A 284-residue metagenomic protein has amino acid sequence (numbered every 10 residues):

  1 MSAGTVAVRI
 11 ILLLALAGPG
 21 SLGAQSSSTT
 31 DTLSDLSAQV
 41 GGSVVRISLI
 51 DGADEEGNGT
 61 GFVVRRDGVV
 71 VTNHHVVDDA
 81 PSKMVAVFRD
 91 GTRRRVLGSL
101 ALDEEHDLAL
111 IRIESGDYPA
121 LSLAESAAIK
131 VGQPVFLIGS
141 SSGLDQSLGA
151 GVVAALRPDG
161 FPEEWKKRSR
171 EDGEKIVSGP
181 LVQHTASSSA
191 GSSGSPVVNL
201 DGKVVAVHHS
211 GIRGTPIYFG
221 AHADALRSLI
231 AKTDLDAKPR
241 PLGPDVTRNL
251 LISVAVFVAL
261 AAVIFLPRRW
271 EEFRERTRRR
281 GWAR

Functional and structural regions predicted by a protein language model:
G4-L13: Sec-dependent signal peptide recognition, specifically the positively charged N-region followed immediately by
I10-I11, S21-L22, P162: Cleavable N-terminal signal peptides
L16, L22-E56: Protease-domain processing segments flanking chymotrypsin-fold serine proteases, especially trypsin-like
S26-S37, G98, L137, S141-L144 (+1 more regions): C-terminal cap/linker of serine protease catalytic domains
V40-I50, D54, A109-S122, Q146-P244: Active-site region of chymotrypsin-like
V44, D51-G57, R65-S147, G179-L181 (+3 more regions): Conserved active-site neighborhood of the chymotrypsin/trypsin-like protease fold
F62, L100, S195-P196: A residue-level detector for well-ordered beta-strand positions
E272-R284: Cytoplasmic C-terminal tails of single-pass
